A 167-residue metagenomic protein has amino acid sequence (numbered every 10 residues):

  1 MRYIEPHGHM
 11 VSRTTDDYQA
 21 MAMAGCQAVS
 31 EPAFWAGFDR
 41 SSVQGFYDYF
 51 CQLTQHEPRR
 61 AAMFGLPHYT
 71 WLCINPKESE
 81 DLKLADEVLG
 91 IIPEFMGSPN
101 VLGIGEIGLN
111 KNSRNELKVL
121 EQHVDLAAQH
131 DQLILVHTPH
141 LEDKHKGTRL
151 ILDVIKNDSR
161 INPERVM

Functional and structural regions predicted by a protein language model:
M1-M167: Mid-domain alpha/beta scaffold segments of enzyme catalytic cores
